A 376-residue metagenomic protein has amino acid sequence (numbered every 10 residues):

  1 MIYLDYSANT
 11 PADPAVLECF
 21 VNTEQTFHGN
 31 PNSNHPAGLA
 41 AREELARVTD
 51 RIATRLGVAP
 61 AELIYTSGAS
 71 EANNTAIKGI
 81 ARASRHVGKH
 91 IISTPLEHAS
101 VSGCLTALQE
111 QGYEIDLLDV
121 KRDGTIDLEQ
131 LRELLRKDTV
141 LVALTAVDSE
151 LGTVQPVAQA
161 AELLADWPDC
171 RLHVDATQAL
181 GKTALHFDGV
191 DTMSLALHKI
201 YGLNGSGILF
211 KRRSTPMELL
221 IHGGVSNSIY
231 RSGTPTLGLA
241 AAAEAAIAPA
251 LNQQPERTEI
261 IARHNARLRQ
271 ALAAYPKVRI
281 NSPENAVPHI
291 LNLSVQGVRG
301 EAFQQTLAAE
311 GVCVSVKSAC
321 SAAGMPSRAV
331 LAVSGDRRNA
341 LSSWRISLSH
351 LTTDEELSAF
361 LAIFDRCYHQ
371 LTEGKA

Functional and structural regions predicted by a protein language model:
M1-A376: Pyridoxal 5′-phosphate
